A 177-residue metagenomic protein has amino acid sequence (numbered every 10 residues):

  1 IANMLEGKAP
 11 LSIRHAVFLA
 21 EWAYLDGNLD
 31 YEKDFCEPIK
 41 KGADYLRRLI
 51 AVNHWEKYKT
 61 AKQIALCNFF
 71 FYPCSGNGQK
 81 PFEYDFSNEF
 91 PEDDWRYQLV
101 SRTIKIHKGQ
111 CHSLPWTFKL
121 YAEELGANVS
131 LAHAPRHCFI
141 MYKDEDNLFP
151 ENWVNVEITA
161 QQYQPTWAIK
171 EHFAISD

Functional and structural regions predicted by a protein language model:
I1-D177: A structural boundary/capping signal
